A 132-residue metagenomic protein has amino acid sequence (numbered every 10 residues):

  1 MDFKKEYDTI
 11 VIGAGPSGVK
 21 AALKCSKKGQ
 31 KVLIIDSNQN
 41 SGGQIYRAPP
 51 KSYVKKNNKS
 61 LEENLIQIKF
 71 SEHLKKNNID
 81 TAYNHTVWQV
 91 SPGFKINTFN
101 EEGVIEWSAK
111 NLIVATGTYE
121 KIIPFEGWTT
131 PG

Functional and structural regions predicted by a protein language model:
M1-I12, I66-G132: FAD-binding core/adjacent interface of flavoenzyme oxidoreductases
Y7-K69: Beta1-alpha1 glycine-rich phosphate/pyrophosphate-binding loop at the start of Rossmann-like nucleotide-binding domains
